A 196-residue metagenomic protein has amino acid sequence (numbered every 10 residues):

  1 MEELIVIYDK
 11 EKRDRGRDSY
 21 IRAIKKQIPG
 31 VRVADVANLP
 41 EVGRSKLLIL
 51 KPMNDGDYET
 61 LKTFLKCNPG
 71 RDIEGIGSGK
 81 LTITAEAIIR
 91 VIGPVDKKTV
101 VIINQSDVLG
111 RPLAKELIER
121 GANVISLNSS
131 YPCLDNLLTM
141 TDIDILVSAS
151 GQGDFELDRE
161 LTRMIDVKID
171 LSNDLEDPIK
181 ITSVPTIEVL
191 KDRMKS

Functional and structural regions predicted by a protein language model:
E3-G30, K80-I165: Glycine-rich phosphate/diphosphate-binding loop of Rossmann-like nucleotide-binding domains
I7-K10, N173-S196: Adenosine-phosphate binding glycine-rich loop
G30-E41, S129: A short, well-structured beta->alpha microelement
G30-V33, I73-G75, V124-S126, K168 (+1 more regions): Conserved beta-strand scaffold positions in the cores of enzyme catalytic domains, especially in NTP/NDP-utilizing
E41-L47, T141-I145: Short acidic/histidine-rich motifs immediately flanking catalytic phosphotransfer sites in two-component signaling
V42, G56-T63, Q152-K168: Rossmann-fold NAD(P) dinucleotide-binding segment
I49-E86: Glycine/small-residue-rich loop that forms an oxyanion/phosphate-binding "nest" at active or ligand-binding sites
P52-M53, V147-Q152, S172-N173: Short glycine-/small-residue-rich Rossmann-like dinucleotide-binding loops
